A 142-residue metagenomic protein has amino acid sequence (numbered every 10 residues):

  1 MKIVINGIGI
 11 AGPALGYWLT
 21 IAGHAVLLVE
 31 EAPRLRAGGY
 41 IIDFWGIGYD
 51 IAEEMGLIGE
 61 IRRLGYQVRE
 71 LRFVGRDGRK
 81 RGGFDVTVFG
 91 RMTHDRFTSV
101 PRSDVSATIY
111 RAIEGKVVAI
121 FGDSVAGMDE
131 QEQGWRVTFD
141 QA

Functional and structural regions predicted by a protein language model:
M1-A11: Beta1/beta-strand and adjacent pyrophosphate-binding region of the FAD-binding site in flavoprotein oxidoreductases
M1-I3, T20-A22, W45-A142: Conserved N-terminal helical subregion
N6, T20-Y40: Glycine-rich FAD pyrophosphate-binding loop
A11, A32, A126: Adenine-nucleotide cofactor-binding loop residues
A14: Conserved SAM/SAH-binding loop-helix junction of Class I S-adenosyl-L-methionine-dependent methyltransferases
